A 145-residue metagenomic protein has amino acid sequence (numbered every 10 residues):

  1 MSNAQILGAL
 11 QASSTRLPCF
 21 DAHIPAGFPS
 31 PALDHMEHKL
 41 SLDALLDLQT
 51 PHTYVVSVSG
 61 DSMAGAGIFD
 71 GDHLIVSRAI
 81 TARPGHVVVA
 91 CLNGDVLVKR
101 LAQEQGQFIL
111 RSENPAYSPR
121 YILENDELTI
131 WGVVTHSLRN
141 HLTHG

Functional and structural regions predicted by a protein language model:
M1-A64, V96, Q103, T129-W131 (+1 more regions): Short, positionally conserved secondary-structure boundary motifs
S62, P84-V98, A102-F108: Short, compositionally biased
D70, L92-L97, L128-T129: Short coil-to-beta-strand transition motifs
G71-D72, H86: Structural motif
I75-V76, V89: Hydrophobic beta-strand signal
N114-Y121: Flexible, small-/acidic-enriched active-site or ligand-binding loops
